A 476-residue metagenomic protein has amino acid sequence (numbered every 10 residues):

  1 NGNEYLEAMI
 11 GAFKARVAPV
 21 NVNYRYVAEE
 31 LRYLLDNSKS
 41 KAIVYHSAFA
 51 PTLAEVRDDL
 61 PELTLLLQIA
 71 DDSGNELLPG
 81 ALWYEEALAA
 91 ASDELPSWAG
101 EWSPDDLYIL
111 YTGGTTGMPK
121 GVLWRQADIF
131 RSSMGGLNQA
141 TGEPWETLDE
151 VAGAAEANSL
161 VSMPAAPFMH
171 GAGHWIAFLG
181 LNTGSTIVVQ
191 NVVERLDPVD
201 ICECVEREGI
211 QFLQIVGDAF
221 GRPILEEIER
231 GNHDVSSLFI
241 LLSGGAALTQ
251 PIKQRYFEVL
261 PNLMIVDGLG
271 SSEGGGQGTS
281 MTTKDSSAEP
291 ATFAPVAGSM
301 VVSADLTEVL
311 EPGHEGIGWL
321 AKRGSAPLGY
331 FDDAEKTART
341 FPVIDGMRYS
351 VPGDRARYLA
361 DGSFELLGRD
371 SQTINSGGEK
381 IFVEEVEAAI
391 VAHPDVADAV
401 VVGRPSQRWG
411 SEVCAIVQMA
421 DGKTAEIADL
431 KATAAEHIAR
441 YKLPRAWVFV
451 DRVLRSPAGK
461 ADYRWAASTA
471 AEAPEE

Functional and structural regions predicted by a protein language model:
K14-A89: Structural core segment of the AMP-binding/adenylate-forming
V17-Y33, S47-T52, L148, S185-C204 (+1 more regions): ATP-dependent adenylate-forming carboxylate-activation enzymes
Y26-Y33, K41-H46, E206, L213 (+9 more regions): AMP-binding/adenylate-forming catalytic core of the ANL superfamily
Y45-E55, D72-S73, A166, I210-R255 (+2 more regions): Adenylate-forming
A89-Y111, M118, L123, A152-V161: Conserved pre-ATP/AMP-binding loop-to-beta segment of ANL
L107-G135, Q139-E143: Conserved AMP-binding A3 loop
F130-P164, M169-Q211, E227: Conserved AMP-binding/adenylation subdomain of ANL enzymes
G221, F239-F364, R369-T373, V386-E387 (+1 more regions): Conserved AMP-binding/adenylate-forming
